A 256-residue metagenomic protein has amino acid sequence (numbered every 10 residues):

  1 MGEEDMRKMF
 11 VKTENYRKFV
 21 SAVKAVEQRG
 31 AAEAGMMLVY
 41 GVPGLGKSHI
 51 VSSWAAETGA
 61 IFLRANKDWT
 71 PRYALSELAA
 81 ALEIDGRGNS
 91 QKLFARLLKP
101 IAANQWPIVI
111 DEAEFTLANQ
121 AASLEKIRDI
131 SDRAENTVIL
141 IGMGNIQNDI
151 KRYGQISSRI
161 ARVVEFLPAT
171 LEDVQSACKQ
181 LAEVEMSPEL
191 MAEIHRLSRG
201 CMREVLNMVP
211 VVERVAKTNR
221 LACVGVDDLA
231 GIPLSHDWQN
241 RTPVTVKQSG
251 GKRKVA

Functional and structural regions predicted by a protein language model:
G2-S21, G44, S48-S53, E172 (+1 more regions): C-terminal alpha-helical "lid" subdomain
E3, A25-G30: A structured, charge-rich N-terminal accessory region that forms the first stable segment of a protein and links
G30-M37, G59: Pre-Walker A (Motif I) flank of P-loop NTPase domains
M37-P43, I130-G154: Sensor-1/coupling segment of RecA-like P-loop NTPase cores
S52-A56, A80, D129: Short, well-ordered alpha-helices that flank and scaffold nucleotide-derived cofactor binding pockets
G59-A60, K151-P168: A short helix-turn-beta junction within AAA+ P-loop NTPase domains corresponding to the substrate/partner-engaging
I61-L82: AAA+/P-loop NTPase substrate/partner-engagement loops
T70, S76, D85-T137, D149 (+5 more regions): Mid-core helix/loop region of P-loop NTP-binding domains shared across ATPases and GTPases
